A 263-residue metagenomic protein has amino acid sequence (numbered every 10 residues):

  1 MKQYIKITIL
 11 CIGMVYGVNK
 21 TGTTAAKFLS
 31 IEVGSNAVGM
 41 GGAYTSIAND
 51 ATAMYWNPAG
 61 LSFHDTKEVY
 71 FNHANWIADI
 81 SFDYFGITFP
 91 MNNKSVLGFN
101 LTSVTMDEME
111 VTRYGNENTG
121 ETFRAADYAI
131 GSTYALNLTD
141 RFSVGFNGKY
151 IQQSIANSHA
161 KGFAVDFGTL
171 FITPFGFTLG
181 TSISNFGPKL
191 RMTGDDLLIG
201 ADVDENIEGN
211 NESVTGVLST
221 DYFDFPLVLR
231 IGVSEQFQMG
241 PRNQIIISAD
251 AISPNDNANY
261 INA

Functional and structural regions predicted by a protein language model:
K2-L10: Sec-dependent signal peptide recognition, specifically the positively charged N-region followed immediately by
I9-G17: Hydrophobic h-region of N-terminal signal peptides that target proteins for export in Gram-negative bacteria
G17-D65: Outer-membrane beta-barrel biogenesis signature
V18-V38, F82-A263: Outer-membrane beta-barrel porins/channels
G42-T45, K67-I77: Short strand-turn segments of transmembrane beta-barrel domains in outer membranes, especially the first one or two
N49, D65, I80-S81, Y128: Short, basic and Ser/Thr-rich N-terminal targeting/leader segments
D65-V69, N243-I245: Short, surface-exposed connector motifs at secondary-structure boundaries
